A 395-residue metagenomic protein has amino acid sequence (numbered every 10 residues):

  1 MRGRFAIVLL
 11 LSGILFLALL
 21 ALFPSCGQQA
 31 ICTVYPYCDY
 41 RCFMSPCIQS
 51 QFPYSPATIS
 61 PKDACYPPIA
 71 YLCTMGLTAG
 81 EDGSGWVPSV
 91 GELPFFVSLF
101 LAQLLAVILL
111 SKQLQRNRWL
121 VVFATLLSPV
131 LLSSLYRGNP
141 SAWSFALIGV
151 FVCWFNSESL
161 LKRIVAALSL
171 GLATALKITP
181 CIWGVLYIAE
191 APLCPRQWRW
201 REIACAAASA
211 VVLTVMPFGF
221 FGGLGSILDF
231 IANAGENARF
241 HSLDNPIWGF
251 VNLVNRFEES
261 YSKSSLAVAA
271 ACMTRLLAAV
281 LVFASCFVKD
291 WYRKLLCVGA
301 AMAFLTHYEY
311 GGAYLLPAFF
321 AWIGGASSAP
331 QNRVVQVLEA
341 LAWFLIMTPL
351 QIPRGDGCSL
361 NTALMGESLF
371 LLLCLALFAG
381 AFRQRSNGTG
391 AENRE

Functional and structural regions predicted by a protein language model:
R2-V165, E190-G312, L316, G324-G325: Primarily membrane-embedded glycan-assembly and transfer machineries that use lipid-linked glycans
L17, C153, G171, I188 (+3 more regions): Hydrophobic alpha-helical segments of integral membrane proteins
E158-A191: Voltage-sensor/pore transmembrane module of 6-TM cation channels
F320-E395: Aromatic-enriched
